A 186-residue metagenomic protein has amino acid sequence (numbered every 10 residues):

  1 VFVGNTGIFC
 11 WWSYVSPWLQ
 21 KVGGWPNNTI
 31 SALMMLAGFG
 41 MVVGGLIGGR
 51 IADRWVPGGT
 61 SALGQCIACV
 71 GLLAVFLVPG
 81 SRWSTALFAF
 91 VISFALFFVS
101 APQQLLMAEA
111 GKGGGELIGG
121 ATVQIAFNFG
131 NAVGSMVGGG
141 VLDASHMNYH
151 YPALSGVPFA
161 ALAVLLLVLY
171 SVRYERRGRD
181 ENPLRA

Functional and structural regions predicted by a protein language model:
V1-M35, F39-G45: Extracytoplasmic gate region of multi-pass secondary transporters
G44-V56, L142-D143: Helix-to-loop junctions at the C-terminal end of transmembrane segments in multipass secondary transporters
G59-A74, V157: Structural signature of the two symmetry-related core transmembrane helices
W83-F98: Hydrophobic core of transmembrane alpha-helices in multi-pass small-molecule transporters, especially MFS/SLC-type
F98-K112: Intracellular juxtamembrane helix-capping segments at the cytosolic ends of symmetry-related transmembrane helices
A110-M147: A late C-terminal transmembrane helix in Major Facilitator Superfamily
G140-A161: A membrane-interface helix-boundary motif in multi-pass transporters
S155-A186: Multi-pass alpha-helical transporter architecture, strongest for 12-TM Major Facilitator/SLC carriers used
